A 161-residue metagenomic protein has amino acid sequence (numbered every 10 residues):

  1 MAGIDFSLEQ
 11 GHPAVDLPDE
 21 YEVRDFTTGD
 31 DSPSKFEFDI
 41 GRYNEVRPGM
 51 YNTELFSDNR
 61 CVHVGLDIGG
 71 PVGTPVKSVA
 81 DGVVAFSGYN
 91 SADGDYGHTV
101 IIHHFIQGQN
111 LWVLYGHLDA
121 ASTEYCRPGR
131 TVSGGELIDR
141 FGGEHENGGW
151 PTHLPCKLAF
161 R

Functional and structural regions predicted by a protein language model:
M1-D67, P71: Polar/charged, compositionally biased leader and regulatory segments
S57-A92: Short, glycine/small-residue-enriched coil/turn segments at secondary-structure junctions
H63, H104, H117, H153-P155: Histidine-centered active-site/metal-ligand motif
L66, S122-E124: Short strand-edge motifs at loop-to-beta-strand transitions and within beta-strands of extracellular beta-rich domains
D67, L114, R140: Conserved beta-strand positions that form and line the central face of beta-propeller blades
P75-F86, Y125-F141: Short, well-structured beta-strand-loop connectors
S78-S122: Zn2+-dependent peptidoglycan hydrolase active-site motif and core
V100-I102, P128-R161: Conserved, short, structured surface segments that act as functional micro-motifs
